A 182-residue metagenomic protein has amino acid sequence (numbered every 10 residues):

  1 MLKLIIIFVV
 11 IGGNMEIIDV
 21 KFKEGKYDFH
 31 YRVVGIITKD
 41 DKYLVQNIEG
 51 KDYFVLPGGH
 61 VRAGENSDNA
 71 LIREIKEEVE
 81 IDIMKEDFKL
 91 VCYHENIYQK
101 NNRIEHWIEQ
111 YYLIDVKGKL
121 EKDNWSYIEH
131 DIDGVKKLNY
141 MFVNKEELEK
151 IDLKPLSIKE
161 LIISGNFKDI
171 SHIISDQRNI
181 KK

Functional and structural regions predicted by a protein language model:
M1-N14: Short, Lys/Arg-enriched N-terminal segments with co-localized hydrophobic residues within the first ~10-30 amino acids
G12-V34: Acidic, metal-coordinating catalytic segment for phosphate/diphosphate chemistry, firing primarily on the Nudix
H30, T38, K51, L56 (+2 more regions): Short connector loops at helix/strand junctions that flank enzyme active sites, especially segments positioning acidic
I37-D40, I114-V116: Active-site beta-strand termini and strand-to-loop segments that position acidic
T38, K42-E78: Conserved Nudix-box catalytic region and its N-terminal flanking loop in Nudix hydrolases and closely related
V61-E86, E95-L153: Unchanged
K154-K182: Charged phosphate-binding loop/patch that engages nucleotide di/tri-phosphates or the phosphate backbone of nucleic
